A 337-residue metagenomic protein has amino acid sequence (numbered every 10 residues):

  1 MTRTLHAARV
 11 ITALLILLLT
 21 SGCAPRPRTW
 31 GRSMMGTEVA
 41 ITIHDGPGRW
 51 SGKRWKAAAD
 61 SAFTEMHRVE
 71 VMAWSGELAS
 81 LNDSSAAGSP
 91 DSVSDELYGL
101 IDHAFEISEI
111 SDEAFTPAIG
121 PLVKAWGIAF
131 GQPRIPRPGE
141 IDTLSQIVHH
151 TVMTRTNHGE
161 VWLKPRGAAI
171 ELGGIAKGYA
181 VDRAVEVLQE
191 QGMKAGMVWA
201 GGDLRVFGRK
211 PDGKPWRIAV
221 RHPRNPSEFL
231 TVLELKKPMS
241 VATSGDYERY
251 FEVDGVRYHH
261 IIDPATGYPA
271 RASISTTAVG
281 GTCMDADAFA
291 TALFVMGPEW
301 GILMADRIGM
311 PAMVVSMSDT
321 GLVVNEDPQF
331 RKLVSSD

Functional and structural regions predicted by a protein language model:
T4-A7, I11, L18-D337: Mature catalytic core of soluble alpha/beta enzymes
